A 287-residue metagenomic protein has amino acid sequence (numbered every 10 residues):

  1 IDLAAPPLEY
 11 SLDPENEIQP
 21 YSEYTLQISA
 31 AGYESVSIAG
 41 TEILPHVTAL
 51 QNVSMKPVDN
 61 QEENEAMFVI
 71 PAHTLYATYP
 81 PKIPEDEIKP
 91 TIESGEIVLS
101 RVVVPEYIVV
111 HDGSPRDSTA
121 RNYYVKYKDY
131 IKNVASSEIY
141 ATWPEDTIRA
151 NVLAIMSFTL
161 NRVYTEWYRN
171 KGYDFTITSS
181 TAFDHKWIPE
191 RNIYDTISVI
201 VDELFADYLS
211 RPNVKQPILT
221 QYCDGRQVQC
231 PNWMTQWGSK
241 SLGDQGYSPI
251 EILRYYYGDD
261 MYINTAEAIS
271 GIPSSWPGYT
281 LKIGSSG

Functional and structural regions predicted by a protein language model:
D2-G287: Conserved, single-site charged/polar hotspot
